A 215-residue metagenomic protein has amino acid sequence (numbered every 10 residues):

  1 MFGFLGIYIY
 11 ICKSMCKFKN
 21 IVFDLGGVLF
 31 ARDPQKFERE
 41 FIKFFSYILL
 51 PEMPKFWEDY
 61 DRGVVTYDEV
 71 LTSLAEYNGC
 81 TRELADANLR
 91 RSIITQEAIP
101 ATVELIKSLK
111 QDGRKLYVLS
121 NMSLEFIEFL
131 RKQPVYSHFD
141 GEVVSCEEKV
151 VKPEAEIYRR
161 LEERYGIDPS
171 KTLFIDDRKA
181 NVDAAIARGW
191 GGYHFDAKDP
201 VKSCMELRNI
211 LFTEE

Functional and structural regions predicted by a protein language model:
Y8-Y10, S14-F18, S123-L124, L130-E215: Asp-based, Mg2+/Mn2+-dependent phosphohydrolase catalytic module
M15-P54, E58, R62, Y77 (+2 more regions): Active-site neighborhood of HAD-like aspartate-dependent phosphohydrolases
V22-D24, Y117-N121, D176: Short beta-strand segments
K43-F56, G79-R90, P169, I210-E215: Short, surface-exposed acidic
D59-N88: A metal-dependent, Asp-based hydrolase signature
D68, D86-Y117, A155: Short, acidic loop-to-helix structural element flanking the phosphoryl-transfer center in phosphate-processing enzymes
